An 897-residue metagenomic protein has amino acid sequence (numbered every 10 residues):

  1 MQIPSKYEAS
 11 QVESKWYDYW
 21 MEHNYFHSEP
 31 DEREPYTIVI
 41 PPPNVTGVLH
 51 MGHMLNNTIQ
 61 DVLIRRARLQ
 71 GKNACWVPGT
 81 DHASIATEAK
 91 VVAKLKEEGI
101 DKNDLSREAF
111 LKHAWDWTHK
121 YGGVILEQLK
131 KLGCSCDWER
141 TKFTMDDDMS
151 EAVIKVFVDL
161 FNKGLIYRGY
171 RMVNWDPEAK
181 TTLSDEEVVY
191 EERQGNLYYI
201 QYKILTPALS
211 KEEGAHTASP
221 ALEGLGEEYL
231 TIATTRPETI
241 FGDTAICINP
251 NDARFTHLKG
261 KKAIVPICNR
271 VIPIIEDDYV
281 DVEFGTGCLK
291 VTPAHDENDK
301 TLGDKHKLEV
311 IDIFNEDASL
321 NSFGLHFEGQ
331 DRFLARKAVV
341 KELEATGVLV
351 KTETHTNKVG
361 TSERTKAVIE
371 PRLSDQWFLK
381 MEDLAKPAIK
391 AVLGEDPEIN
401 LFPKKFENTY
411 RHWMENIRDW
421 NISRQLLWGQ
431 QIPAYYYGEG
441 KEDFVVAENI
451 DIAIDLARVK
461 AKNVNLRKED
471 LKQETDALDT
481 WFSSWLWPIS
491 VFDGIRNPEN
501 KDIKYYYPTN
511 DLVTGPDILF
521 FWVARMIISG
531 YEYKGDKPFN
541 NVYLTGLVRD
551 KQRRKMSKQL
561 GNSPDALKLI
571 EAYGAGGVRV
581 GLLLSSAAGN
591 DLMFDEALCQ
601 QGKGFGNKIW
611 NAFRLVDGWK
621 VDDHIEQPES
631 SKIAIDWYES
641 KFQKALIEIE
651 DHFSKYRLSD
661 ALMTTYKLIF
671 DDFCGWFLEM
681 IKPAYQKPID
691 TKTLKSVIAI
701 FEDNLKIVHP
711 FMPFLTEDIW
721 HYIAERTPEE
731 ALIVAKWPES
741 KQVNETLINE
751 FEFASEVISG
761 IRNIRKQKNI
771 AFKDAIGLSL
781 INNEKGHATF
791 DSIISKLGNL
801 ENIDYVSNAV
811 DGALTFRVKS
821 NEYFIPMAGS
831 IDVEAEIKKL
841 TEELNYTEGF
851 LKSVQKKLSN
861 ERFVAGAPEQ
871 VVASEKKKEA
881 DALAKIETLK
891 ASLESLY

Functional and structural regions predicted by a protein language model:
M1-M51, A74, V350, E363 (+1 more regions): Non-catalytic terminal extensions that flank enzyme cores
K15, Y19-H23, V92-L205, Y229-L230 (+11 more regions): Residue patterns forming the tRNA-binding/recognition surfaces of aminoacyl-tRNA synthetases and related DALR
P30-V91, T144, V153, A233-T234 (+4 more regions): N-terminal catalytic cores of NTP/NDP-binding nucleotidyl/phosphoryl-transfer enzymes
R65-N73, K94-R107, E127, K131-C136 (+17 more regions): Secondary-structure transition/capping motifs at alpha-helix termini and the adjoining loop/turn into the next element
Y199, H412-F482, L486, E532-A575 (+2 more regions): Feature 926 captures the class I aminoacyl-tRNA synthetase adenylation module centered on the KMSKS loop
I204, I232, P237-V291, H295-T301: Protease-associated
E212-A215, L222-L225, S483: Glycine-biased, low-complexity coil/linker segments
R270-I275, D476-Y507, D671, G675-L678: Active-site-adjacent "gating/activation" loops or surface patches in catalytic cores
